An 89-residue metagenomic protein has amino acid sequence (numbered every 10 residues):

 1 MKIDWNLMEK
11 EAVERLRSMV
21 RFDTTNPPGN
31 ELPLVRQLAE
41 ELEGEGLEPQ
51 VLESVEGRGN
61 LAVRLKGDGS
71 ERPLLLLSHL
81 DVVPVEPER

Functional and structural regions predicted by a protein language model:
K2-R89: Acidic/His- and Gly-rich active-site-bordering loop/insert found across diverse amide/peptide-bond hydrolases
